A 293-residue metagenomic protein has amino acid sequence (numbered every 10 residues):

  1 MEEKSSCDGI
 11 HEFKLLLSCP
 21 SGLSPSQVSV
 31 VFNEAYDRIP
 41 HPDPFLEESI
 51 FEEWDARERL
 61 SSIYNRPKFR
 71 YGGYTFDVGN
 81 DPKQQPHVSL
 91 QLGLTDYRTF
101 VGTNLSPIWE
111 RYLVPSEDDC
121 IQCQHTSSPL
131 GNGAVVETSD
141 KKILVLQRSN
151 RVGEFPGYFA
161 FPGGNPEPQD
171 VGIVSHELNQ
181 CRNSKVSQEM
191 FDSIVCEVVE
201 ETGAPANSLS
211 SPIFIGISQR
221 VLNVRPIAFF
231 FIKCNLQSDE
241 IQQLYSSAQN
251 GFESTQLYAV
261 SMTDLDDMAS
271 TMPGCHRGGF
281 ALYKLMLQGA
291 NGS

Functional and structural regions predicted by a protein language model:
M1-V199, A204-S293: N-terminal leader/linker segments that precede catalytic domains of diphosphate-processing enzymes
